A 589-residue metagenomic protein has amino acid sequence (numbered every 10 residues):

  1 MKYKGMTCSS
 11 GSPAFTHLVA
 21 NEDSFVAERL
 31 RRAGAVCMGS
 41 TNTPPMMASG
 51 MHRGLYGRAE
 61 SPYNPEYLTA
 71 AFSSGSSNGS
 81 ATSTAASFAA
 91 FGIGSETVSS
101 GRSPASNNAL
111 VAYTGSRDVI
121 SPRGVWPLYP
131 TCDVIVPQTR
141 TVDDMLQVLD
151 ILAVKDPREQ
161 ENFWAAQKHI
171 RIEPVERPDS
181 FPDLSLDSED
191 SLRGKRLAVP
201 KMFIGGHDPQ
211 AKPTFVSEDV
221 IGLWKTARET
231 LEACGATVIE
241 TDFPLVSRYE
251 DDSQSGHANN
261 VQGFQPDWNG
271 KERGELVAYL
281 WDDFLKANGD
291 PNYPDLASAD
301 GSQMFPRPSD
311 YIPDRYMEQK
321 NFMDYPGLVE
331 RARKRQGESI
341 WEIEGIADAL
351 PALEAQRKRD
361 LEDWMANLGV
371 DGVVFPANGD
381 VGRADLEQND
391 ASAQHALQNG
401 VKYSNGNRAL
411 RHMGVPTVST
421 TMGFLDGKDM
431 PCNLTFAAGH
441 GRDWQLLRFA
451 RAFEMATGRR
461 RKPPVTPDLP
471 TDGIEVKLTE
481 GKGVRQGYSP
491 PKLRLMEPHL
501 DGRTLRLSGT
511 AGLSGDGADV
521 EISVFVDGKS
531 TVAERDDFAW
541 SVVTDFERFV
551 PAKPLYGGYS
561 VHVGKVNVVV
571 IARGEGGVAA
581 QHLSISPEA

Functional and structural regions predicted by a protein language model:
M1-D133, A166, P200-M202, G206-Q210 (+2 more regions): Short glycine/serine-rich loop/turn segments
M1-P13, S191-P209, A258-R359, P376 (+2 more regions): Short helix-loop capping/hinge segments that flank enzyme active sites or metal/cofactor-binding pockets
E22-V26, S76-G79, D144, V148 (+7 more regions): Stable alpha-helical elements in mature extracytoplasmic
E28, R32, A86-G206, P213 (+5 more regions): Structural helix-boundary/capping segments
T41-N42, T237-Y249, T421-G423: Acidic carboxylate-rich catalytic motifs and surrounding loops in phosphoryl-/glycosyl-chemistry enzymes
G50-G57, R248-E275, E387: Charged, often glycine-rich, active-site loop that binds/positions anionic groups
A165-I170, P244-D251, D371, A377-D380 (+1 more regions): A glycine-rich phosphate-binding loop feature that marks nucleotide/adenosyl-phosphate handling sites
Q336-H412: An extended, acidic, His-containing surface patch that forms the Zn2+-binding/catalytic region of metallohydrolases
